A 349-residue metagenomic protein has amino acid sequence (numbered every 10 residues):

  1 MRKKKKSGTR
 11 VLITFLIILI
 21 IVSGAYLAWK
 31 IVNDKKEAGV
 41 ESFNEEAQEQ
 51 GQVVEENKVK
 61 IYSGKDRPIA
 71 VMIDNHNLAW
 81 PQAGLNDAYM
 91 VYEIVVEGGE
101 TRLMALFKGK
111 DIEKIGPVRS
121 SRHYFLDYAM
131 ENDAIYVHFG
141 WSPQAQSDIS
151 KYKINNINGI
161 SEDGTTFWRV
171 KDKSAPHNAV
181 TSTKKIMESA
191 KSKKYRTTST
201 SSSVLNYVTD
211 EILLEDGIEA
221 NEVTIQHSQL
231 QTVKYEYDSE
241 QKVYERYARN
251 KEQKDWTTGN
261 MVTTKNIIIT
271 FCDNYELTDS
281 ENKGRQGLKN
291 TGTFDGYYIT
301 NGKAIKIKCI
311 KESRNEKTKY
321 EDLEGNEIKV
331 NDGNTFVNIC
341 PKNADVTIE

Functional and structural regions predicted by a protein language model:
M1-N44: Gram-positive cell-envelope targeting signals
R2-S7, A38-A88, E97-E349: A surface/extracellular/periplasmic glyco- and lipid-processing/surface-interacting theme
I94: Change "in soluble alpha/beta enzymes" to "in soluble alpha/beta proteins
